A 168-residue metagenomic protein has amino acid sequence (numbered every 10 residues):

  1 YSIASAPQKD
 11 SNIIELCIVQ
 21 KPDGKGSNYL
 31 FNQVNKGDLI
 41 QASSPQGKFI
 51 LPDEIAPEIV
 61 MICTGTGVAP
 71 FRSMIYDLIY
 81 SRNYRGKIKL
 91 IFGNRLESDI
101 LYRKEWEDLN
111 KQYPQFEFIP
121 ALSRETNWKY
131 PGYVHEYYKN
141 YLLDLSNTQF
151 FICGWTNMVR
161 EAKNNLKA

Functional and structural regions predicted by a protein language model:
Y1, G47-E54: Short, Lys/Arg- and Gly-enriched loop/turn segments at beta-strand edges
Y1-D38, S123: Ferredoxin-reductase
E58-I62, F151: Conserved beta-strand elements of the Class I
T64-A69: Ser/Thr-glycine-rich phosphate-binding loops at phosphate-binding pockets of nucleotides, nucleotide cofactors
P70-Y80: Histidine-anchored nucleotide/phosphate-binding helix
Y80-K87: Phosphate-handling active-site elements
K89-A168: Reductase modules of NAD(P)H-dependent flavoproteins
